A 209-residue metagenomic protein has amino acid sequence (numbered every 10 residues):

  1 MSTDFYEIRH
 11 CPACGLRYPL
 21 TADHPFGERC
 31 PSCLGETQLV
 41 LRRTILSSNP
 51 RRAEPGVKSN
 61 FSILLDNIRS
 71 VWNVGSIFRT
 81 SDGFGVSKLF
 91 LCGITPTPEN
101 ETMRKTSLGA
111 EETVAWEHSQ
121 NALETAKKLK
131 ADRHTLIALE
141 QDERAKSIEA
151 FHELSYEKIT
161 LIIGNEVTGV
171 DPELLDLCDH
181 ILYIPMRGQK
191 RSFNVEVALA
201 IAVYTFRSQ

Functional and structural regions predicted by a protein language model:
M1-Q209: Post-transcriptional modification and biogenesis factors for structured RNAs of the translation apparatus
